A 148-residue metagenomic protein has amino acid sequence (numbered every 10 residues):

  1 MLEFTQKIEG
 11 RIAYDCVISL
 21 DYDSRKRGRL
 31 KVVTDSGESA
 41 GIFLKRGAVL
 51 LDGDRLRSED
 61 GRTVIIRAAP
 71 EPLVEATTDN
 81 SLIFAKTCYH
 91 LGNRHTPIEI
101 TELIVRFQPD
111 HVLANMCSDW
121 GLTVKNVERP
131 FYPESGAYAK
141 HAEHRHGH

Functional and structural regions predicted by a protein language model:
M1-A13, Q108, V112-H148: Helix-rich terminal scaffold detector
M1-G47: Intrinsically disordered, low-complexity, positively charged segments
R29-V33, R62-A68, T87-I98: Short, flexible, solvent-exposed loop/turn segments with mixed acidic/basic and small polar residues
G41, V74, I104-Q108: A generic structural motif
L44, L50, L56-S58: Short, well-ordered loop/turn sites that connect or cap secondary structure elements
V64-T78: Short glycine-/aliphatic-rich beta-strand segments at the starts of folded cytosolic domains
N80-V127: Conserved, well-structured core segments that form or line functional sites
